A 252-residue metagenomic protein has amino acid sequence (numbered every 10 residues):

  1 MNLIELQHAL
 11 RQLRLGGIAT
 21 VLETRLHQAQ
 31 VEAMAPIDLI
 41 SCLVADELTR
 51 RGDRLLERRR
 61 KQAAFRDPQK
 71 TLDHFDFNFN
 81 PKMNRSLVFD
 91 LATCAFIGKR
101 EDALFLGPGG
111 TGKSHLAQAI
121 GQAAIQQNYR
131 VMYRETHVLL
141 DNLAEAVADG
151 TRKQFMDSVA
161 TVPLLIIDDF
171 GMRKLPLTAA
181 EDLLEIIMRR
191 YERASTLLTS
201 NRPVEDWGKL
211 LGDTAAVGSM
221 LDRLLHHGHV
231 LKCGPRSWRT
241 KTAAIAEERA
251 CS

Functional and structural regions predicted by a protein language model:
M1-H8, A246-S252: Intrinsically disordered, low-complexity and often Lys/Arg-enriched segments
I4, H8-R11, T20-E23, S41-C42 (+9 more regions): Solvent-exposed alpha-helical segments within well-ordered globular domains of core cellular machineries
Q7, G16-P68: Interdomain "pre-motor" coupling segment immediately N-terminal to P-loop NTPase/helicase cores
A9, K61-N84: Dynamic helix-loop-helix/coil hinge segments at AAA+ ATPase domain boundaries and subdomain interfaces
D46, A123, Q127, R189: Active-site catalytic microenvironments for nucleophilic, acid-base chemistry
M83-T161: Conserved P-loop
R130, R134, V138-T161, F170-S252: Replace "adjacent to P-loop NTPase cores in ATP/GTP-dependent enzymes" with "adjacent to NTP-binding cores
